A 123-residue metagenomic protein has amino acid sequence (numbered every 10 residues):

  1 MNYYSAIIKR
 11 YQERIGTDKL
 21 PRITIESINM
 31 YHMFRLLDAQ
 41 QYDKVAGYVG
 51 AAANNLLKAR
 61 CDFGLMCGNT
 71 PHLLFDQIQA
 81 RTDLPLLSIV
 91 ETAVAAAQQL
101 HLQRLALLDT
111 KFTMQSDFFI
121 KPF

Functional and structural regions predicted by a protein language model:
M1-G47, S116, I120-F123: N-terminal glycine-rich anion-binding loop in soluble enzyme alpha/beta folds
I15-D18, I78-Q98: Short, acidic/small-residue loops that bind anionic groups at enzyme active sites
L36-L37, F75-R81: Metal-dependent catalytic neighborhoods of phosphoester/phosphodiester hydrolases
V45-N54, L87-L105: Hydrophobic alpha-helical segments within soluble ligand-binding/sensing domains
N55-L56, I78, A97, F123: Generic structural signal for hydrophobic
A59-F75: N-terminal glycine-rich "phosphate-gripper" loop used for MgATP/nucleotide binding and carboxylate activation
L102-F123: Short, glycine-/small-residue-rich phosphate/pyrophosphate-handling segment
